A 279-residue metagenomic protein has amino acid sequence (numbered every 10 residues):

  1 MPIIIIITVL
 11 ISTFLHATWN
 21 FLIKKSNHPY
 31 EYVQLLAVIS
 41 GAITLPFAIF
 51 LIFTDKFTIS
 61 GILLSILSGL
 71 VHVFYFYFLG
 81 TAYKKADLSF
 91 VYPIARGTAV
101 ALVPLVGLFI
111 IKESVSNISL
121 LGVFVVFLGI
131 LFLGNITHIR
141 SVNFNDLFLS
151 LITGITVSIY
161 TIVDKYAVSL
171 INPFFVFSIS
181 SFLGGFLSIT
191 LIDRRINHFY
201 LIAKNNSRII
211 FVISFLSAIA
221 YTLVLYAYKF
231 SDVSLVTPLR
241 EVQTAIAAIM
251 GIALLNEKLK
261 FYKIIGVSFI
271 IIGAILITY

Functional and structural regions predicted by a protein language model:
M1-I6, I49-L63, V103-S119, K165-P173 (+2 more regions): Helix-coil boundary and interhelical linker segments in multi-pass alpha-helical membrane proteins
M1-L67, F74-L88, N135-L149, F182-F230 (+1 more regions): Membrane-interface interhelical linkers
I7, L35, L67, I94-A95 (+4 more regions): Hydrophobic core positions of alpha-helical segments in small-molecule transporters and transporter systems
T13-A17, L45, G69, V73-F74 (+7 more regions): Hydrophobic/small/kink-forming positions within alpha-helical transmembrane segments of polytopic membrane proteins
K25, E31, F90, S114-S119 (+3 more regions): Residue-level recognition of membrane-helix boundary sites in multi-pass small-molecule transporters
I39-P46, I94-F109, F124-V125, L183-L187 (+3 more regions): Alpha-helical transmembrane segments of compact multi-pass small-molecule transporters, enriched in specific families
T44, P104-L108, N117-N135, Y262-Y279: Hydrophobic transmembrane alpha-helices of multi-pass small-molecule transport proteins
N145-F175: Selected transmembrane alpha-helices and immediately adjacent juxtamembrane segments of polytopic inner-membrane
